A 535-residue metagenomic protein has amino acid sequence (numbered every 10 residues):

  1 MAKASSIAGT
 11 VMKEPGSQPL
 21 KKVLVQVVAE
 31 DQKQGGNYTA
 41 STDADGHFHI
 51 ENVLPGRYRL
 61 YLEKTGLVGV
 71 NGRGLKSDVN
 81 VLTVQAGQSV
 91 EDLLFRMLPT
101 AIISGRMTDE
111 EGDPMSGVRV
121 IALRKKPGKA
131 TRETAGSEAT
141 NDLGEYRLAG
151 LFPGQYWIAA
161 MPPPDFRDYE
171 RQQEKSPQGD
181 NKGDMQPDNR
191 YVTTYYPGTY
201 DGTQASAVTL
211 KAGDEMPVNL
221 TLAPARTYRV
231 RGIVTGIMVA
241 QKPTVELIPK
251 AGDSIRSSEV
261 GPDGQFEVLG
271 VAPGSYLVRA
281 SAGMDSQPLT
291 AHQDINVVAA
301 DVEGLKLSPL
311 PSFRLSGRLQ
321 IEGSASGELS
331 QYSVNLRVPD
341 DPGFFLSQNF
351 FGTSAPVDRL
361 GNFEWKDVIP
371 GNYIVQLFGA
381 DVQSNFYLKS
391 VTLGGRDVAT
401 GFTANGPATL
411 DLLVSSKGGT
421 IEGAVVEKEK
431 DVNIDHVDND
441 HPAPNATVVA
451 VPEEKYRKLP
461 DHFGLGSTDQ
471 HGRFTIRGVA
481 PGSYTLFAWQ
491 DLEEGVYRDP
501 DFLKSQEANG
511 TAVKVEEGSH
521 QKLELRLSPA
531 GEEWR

Functional and structural regions predicted by a protein language model:
M1-R535: Long luminal/extracellular ectodomains of secretory-pathway precursor proteins
